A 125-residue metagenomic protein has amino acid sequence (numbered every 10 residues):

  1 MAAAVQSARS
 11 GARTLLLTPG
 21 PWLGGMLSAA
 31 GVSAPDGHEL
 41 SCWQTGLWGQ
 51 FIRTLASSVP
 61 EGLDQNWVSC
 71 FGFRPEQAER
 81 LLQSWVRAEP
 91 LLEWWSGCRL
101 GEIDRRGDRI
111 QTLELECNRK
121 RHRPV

Functional and structural regions predicted by a protein language model:
M1, P124-V125: Mobile, glycine-rich extracellular loop/lid and propeptide segments that shape or gate substrate/ligand access
M1-S7: A short, flexible low-complexity segment enriched in Lys/Arg and Gly/Pro that occurs in N-terminal basic tails
Q6, A12-R13, T18-E102, R106: Conserved N-terminal/central alpha/beta ligand/cofactor-binding core
D104-R123: Conserved beta-strand-loop-beta-strand element in the redox core of flavoprotein oxidoreductases
